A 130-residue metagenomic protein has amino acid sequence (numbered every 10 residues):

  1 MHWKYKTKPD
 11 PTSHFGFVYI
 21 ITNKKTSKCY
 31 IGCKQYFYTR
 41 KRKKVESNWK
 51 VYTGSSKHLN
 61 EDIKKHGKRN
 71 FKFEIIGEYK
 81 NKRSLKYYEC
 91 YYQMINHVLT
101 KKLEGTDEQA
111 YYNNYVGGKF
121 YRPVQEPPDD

Functional and structural regions predicted by a protein language model:
M1-D129: Structure-specific nucleic-acid interaction/processing domains
